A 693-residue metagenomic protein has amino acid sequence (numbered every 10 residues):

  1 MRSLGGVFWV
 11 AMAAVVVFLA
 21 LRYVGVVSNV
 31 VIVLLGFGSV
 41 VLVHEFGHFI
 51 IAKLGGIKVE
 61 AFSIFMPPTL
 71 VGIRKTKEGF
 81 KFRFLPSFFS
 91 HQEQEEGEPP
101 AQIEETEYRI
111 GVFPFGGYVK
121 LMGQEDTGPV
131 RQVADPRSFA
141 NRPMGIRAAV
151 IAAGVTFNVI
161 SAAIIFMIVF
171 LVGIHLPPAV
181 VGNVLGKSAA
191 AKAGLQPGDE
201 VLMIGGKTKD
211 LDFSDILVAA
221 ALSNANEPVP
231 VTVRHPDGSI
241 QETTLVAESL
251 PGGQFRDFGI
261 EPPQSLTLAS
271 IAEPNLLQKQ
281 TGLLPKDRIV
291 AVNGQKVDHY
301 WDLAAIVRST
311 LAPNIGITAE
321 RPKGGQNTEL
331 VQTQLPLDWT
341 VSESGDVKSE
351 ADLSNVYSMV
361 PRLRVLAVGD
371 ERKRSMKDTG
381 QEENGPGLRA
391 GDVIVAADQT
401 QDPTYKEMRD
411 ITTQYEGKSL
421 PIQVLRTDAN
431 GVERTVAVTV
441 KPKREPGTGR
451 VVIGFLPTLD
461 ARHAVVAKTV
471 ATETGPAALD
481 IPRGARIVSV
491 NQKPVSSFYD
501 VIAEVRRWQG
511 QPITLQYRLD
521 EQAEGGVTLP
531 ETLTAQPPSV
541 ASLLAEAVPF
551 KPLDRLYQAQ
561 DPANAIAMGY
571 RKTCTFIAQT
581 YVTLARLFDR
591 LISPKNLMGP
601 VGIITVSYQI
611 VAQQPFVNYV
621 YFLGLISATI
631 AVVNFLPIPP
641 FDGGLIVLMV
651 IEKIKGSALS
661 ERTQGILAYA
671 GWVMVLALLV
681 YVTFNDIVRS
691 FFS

Functional and structural regions predicted by a protein language model:
M1-V31: Transmembrane alpha-helices
R2-F8, A134-G145, F255-V290, K296 (+7 more regions): Functional transmembrane alpha-helices
V27-V133, A628, V633-K655: Small-residue-rich helix-interface/hinge motifs
V30-L34, A148-A149, Y619-L623: Hydrophobic alpha-helical transmembrane segments
I32, S39-V43, L54, A61 (+16 more regions): Internal alpha-helical transmembrane segments
G36-V43, P594, L625-V632, A670-F684: Hydrophobic transmembrane alpha-helices
I51, G173, N685-F692: Juxtamembrane transmembrane-helix termini
A189-K192, P197, S214-T232, P236-L268 (+8 more regions): Membrane-embedded segments
